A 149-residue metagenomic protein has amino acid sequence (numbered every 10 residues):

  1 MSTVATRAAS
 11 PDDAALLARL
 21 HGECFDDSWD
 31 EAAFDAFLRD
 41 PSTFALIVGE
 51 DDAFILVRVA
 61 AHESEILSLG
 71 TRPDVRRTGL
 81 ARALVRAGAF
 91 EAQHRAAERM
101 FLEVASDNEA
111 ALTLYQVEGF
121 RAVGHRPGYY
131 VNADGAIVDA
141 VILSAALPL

Functional and structural regions predicted by a protein language model:
V4-T6: Extreme N-terminal starter segment of soluble prokaryotic enzymes
A8-T78, R82-E91, R95, S144-L149: Acetyl-CoA-dependent GNAT
A32, F101-E103, Q116, R121-V138: Conserved catalytic-core motifs of GNAT/GCN5-like acyltransferases
A36, T113-L114: Well-formed, non-transmembrane alpha-helical positions, independent of function
T43, R99, A105, D134 (+1 more regions): Conserved catalytic core of the tyrosine transesterase superfamily
T71, A105-S106: Short amphipathic helical patch at the helix-1/turn junction of helix-turn-helix
V85, N108-A111, G128-D134: Short glycine/proline-centered loop/turn elements that form peptide/ligand docking sites
A92-E103, L114: Conserved GNAT acetyl-CoA-binding A-motif
